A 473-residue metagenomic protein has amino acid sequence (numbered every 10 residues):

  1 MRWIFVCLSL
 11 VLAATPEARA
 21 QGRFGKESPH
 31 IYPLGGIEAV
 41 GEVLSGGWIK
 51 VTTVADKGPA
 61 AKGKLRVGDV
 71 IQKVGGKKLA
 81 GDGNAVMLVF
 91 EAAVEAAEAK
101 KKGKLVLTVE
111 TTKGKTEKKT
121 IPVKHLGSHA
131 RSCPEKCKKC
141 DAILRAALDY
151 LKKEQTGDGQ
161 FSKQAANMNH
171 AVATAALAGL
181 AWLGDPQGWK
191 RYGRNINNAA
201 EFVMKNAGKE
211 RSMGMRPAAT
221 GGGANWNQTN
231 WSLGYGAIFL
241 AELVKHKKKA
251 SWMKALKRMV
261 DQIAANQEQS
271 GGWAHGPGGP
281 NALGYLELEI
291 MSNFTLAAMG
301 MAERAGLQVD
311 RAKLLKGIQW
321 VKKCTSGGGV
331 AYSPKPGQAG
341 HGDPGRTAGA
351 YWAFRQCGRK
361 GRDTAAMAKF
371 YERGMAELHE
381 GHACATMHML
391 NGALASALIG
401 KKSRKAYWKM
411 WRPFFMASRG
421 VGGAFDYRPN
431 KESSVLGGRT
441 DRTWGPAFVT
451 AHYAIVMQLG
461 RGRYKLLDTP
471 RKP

Functional and structural regions predicted by a protein language model:
M1-I37, K113: Interdomain regulatory linker/hinge segments that flank or connect interaction modules in polarity/junction/synaptic
A20-T53, K118-S128: PDZ/PDZ-like peptide-tail recognition elements
G22-E27, D82-G83, V106-I143, A147-Y150: C-terminal, low-ordered peptide segments at domain boundaries
Y32-G36, L44-I49, R66-V67, K100-K104 (+6 more regions): Extracytoplasmic
L34-K73, K77-A80: PDZ/PDZ-like domain segments forming the peptide/carboxylate-binding groove, activating on the N-terminal beta-strands
V67, K73-T108: PDZ domains, with a preference for the canonical peptide-binding region formed by the helix
C133-I143, Q164-N195, E210-D261, A265-K313 (+3 more regions): An alpha-helical repeat/solenoid feature that recognizes helix-turn-helix modules
A147, L151, A199-V203, I263 (+3 more regions): Buried hydrophobic core positions in alpha-solenoid tandem helical repeats
